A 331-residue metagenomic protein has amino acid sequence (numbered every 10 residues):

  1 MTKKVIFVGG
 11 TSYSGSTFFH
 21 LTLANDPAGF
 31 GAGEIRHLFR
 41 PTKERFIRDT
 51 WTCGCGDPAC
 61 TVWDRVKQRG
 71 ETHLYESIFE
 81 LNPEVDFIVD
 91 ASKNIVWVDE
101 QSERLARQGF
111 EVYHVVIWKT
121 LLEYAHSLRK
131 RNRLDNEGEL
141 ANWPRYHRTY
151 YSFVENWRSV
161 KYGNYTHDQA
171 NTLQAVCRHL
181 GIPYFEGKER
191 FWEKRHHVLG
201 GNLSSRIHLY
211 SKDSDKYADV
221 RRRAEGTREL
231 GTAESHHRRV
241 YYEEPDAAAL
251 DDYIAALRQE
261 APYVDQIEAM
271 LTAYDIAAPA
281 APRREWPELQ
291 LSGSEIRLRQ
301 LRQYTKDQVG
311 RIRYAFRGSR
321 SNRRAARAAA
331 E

Functional and structural regions predicted by a protein language model:
M1-E76, Q303, Y314-R324: PAPS-dependent sulfotransferase catalytic core
M1-T2, Y184-E331: PAPS-dependent sulfotransferases, especially Golgi type II membrane carbohydrate sulfotransferases
E34-F39, E139-A141, F191: Short, acidic/turn-prone active-site loops that include or flank metal/cofactor- and phosphate-binding residues
F39-P41, Y124, K194: Generic structural signal for helix capping and beta-alpha/helix-loop junctions
L74-I78, Y146-Y150, T172, Y253 (+2 more regions): Alpha-helical packing segments of well-folded alpha/beta enzyme cores
E84-K188, N202-S214: PAPS-dependent sulfotransferase catalytic domain
